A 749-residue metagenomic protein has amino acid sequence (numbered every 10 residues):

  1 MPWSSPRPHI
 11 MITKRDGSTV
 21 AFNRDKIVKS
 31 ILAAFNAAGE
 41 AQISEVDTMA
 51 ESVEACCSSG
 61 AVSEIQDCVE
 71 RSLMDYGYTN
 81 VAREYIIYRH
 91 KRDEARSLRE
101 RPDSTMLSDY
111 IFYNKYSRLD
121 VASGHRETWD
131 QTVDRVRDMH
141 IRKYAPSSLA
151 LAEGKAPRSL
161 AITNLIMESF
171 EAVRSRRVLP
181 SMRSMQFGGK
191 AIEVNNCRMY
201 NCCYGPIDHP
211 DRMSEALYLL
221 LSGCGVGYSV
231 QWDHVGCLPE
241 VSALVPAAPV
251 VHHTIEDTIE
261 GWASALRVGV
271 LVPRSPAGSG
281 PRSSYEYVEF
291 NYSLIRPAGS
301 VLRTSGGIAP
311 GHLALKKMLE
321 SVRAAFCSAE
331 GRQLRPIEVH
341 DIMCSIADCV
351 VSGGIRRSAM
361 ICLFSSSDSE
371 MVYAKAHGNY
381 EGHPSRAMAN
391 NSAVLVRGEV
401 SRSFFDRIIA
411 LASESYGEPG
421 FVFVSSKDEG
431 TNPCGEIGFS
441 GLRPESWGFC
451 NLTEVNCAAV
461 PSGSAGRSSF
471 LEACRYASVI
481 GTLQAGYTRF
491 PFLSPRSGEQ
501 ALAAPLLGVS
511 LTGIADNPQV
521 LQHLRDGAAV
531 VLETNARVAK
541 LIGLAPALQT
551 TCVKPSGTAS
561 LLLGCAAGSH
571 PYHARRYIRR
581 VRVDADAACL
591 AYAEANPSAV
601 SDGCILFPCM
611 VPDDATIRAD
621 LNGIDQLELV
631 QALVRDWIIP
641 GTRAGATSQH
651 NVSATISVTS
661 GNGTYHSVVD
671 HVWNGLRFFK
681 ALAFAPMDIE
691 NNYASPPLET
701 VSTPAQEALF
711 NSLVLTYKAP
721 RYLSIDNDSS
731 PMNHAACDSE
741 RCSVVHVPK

Functional and structural regions predicted by a protein language model:
M1-K749: Extended catalytic cores of very large enzyme megasubunits
